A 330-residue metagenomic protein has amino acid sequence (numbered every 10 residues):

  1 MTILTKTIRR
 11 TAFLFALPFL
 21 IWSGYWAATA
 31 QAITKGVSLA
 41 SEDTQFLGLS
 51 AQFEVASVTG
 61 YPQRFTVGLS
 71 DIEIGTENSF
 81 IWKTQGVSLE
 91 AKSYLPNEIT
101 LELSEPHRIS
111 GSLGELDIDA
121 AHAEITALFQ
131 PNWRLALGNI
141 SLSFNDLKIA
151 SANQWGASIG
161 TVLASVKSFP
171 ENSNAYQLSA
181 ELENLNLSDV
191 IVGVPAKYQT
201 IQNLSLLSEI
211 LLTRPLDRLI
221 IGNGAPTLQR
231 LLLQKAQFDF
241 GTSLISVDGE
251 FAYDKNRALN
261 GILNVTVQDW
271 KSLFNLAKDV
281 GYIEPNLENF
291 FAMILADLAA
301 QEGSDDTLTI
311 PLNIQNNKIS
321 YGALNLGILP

Functional and structural regions predicted by a protein language model:
T2-F13, E54-S57, I221-P226, R230 (+4 more regions): Extended terminal
R9-W26: Hydrophobic membrane-insertion alpha-helices, especially the h-region of bacterial N-terminal signal peptides
A28-L47: Alpha-helical transmembrane signal-anchor/signal-peptide segments
F46-S173, E183, A236: N-terminal beta-strand/beta-hairpin edge segment
F65, N174-Y176, R257-L259: Outer-envelope beta-barrel architecture signal
E73-I81, H107-I118, D146-A157, L185-Y198 (+6 more regions): Flexible, membrane-facing loop/turn or short amphipathic-helix motifs that contact lipid bilayers or gate lipid-binding
A123-I149, L185, I201-A236, A277-T307: Extended amphipathic, helix-rich lipid-handling scaffolds
